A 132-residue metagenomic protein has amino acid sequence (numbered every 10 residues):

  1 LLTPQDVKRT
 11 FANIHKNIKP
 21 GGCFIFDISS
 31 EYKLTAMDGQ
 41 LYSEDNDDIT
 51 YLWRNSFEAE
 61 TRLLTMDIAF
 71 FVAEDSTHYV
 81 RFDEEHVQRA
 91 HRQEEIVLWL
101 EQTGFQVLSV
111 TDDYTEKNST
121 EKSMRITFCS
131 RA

Functional and structural regions predicted by a protein language model:
L1, D6-V7: N-terminal, charged amphipathic alpha-helical interaction modules
P4, I25-V97: SAM-dependent methyltransferase
V7-C23: A short glycine-rich, Lys/Arg-flanked "PGG" loop and its adjoining helix->strand segment in the class I
V7-K8, L34, L63, E116 (+1 more regions): A generic structural micro-environment signature that highlights single residues at secondary-structure boundaries
V87-A132: C-terminal lobe and adjacent flexible extensions of AdoMet/dcAdoMet transferase-like proteins
